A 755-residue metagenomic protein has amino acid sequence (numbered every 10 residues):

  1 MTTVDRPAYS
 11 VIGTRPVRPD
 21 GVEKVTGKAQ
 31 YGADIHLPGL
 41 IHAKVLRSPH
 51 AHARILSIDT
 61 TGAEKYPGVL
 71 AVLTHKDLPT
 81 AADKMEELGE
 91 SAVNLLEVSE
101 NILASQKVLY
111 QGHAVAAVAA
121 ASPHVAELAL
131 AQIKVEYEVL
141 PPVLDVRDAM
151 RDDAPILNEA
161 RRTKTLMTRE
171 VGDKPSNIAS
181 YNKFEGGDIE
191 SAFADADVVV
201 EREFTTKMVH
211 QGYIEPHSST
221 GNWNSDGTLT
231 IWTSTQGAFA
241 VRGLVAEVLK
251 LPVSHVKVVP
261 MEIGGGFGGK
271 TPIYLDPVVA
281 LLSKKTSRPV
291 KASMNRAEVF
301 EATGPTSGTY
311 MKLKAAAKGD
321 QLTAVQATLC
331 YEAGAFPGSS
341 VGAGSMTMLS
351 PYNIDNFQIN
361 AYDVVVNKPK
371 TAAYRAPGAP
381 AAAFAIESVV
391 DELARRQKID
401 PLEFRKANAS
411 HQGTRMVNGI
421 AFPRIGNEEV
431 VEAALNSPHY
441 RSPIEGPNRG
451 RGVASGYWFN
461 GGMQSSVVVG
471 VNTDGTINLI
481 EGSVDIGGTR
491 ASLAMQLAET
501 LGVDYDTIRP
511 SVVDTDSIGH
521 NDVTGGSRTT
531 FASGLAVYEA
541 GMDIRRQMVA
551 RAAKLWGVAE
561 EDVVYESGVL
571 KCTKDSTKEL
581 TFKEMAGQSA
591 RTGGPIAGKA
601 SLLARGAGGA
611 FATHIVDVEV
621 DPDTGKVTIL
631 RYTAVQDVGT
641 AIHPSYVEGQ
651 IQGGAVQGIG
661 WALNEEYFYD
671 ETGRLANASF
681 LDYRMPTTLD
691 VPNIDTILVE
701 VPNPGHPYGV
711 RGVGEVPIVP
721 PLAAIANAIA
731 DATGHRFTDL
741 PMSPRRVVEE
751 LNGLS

Functional and structural regions predicted by a protein language model:
M1-K174, V199-R202, S339, T347 (+4 more regions): Flexible, low-hydrophobicity surface segments
T14, D20-E23, S91-V98, R169-S219 (+4 more regions): Glycine-rich loop/linker segments at domain edges
P19-E23, A131-L140, L144, Q236 (+5 more regions): Extended active-site and interfacial segments that coordinate phosphate-rich ligands in large catalytic machineries
Y66, H75-K76, K250-H255, K285-A292 (+3 more regions): C-terminal catalytic domains of large/alpha subunits in multi-subunit enzymes
A82-E87, A129-Q132, T233, R242-L244 (+13 more regions): Short acidic, glycine/serine/threonine-rich loops at helix termini
S105-K107, P252-S254, V258-P260, K284-N295 (+1 more regions): Conserved catalytic cysteine-centered active-site region of acyl-thioester-dependent Claisen-condensing enzymes
I156-L249, N408-T476, A676-L698: Helix-loop-helix junctions that connect adjacent transmembrane helices in secondary transporters/permeases, recognized
E262, G266-S287, K291-M294, R490-L497: Thiamine diphosphate
